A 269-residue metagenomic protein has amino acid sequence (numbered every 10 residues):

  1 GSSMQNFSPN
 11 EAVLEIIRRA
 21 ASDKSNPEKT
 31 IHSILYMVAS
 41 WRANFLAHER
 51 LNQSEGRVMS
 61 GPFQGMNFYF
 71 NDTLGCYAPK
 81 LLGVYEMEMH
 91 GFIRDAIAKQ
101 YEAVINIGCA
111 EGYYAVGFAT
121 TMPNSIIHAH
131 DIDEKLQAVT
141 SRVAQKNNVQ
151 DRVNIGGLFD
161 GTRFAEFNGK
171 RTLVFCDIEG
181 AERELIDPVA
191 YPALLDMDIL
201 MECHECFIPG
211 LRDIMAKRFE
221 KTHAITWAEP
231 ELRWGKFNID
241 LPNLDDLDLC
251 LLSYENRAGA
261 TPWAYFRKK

Functional and structural regions predicted by a protein language model:
M4-M59: N-terminal auxiliary segments of SAM/dcSAM-dependent transferases
Q5-E28, C206-K269: Rossmann-like AdoMet/SAM-dependent catalytic core
N52-M87: Class I SAM-dependent transferase core
V84-Q100: Conserved alpha-helix/loop element of class I SAM-dependent methyltransferases that forms part of the SAM/SAH-binding
Y101-A110: Conserved class I S-adenosyl-L-methionine
A110-E111, A181: Conserved glycine-rich SAM-binding loop
A115-V116: Conserved SAM-dependent methyltransferase scaffold
H130-A181: S-adenosyl-L-methionine
